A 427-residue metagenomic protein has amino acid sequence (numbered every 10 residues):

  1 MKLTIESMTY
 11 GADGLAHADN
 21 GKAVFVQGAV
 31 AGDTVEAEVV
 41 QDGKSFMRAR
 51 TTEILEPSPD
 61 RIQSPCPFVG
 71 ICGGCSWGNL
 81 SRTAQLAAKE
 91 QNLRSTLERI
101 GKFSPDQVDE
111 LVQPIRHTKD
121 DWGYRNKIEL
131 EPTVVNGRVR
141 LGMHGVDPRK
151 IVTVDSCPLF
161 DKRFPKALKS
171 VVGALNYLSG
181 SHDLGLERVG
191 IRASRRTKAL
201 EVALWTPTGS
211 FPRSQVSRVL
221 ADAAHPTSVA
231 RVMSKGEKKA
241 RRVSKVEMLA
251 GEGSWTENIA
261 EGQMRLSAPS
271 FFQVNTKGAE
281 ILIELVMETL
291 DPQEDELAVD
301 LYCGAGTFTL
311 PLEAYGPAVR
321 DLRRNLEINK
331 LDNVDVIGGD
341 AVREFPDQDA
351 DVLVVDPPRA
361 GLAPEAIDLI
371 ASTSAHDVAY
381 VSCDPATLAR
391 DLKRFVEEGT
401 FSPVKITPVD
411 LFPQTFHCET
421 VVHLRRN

Functional and structural regions predicted by a protein language model:
M1-V355, A360-A366, S374: Accessory RNA-recognition modules of RNA-modification enzymes
V336-C418, H423-N427: S-adenosylmethionine
